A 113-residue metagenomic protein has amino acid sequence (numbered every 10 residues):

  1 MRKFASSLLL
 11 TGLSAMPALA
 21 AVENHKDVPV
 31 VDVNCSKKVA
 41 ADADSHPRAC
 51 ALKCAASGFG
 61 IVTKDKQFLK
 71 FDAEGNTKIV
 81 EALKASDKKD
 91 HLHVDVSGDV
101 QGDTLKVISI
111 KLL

Functional and structural regions predicted by a protein language model:
M1-F4: Positively charged n-region of N-terminal signal peptides that target proteins for export
S7-A15: Bacterial N-terminal signal peptides
A21-L113: Mature soluble domains of exported/periplasmic/lumenal proteins and thiol-rich metal-chelating peptides
